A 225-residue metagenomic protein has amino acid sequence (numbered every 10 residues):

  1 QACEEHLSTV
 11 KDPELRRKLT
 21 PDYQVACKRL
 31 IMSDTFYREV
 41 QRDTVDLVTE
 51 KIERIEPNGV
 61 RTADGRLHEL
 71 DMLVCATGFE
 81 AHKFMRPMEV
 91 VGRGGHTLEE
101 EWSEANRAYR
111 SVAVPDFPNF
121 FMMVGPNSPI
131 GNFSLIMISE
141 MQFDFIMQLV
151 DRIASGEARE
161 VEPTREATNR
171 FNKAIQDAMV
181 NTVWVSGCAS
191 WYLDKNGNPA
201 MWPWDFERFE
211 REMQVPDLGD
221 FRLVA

Functional and structural regions predicted by a protein language model:
Q1-A225: N-terminal FAD-binding dinucleotide-binding subdomain shared by FAD-dependent oxidases/monooxygenases
